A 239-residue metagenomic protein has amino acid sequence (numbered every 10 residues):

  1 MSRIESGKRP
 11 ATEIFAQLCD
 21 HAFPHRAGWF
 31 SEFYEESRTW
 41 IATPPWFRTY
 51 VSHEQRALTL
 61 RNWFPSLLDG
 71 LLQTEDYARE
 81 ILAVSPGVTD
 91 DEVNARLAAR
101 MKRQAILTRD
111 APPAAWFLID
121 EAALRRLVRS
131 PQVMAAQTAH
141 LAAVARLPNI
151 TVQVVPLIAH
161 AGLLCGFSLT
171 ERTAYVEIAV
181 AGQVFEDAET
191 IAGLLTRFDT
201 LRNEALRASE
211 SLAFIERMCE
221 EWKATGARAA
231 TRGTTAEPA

Functional and structural regions predicted by a protein language model:
M1-R3, A42-T43, H53, P112-P113: Short, flexible segments with low predicted structural confidence
M1-S37: Basic, Lys/Arg-rich alpha-helical nucleic-acid-recognition elements, primarily the DNA-binding modules of transcription
G28-L60, L164-G166: Short, charged recognition helix plus adjacent turn of helix-turn-helix-like nucleic-acid-binding domains
T59-A239: Hydrophobic protein-protein interaction segments
